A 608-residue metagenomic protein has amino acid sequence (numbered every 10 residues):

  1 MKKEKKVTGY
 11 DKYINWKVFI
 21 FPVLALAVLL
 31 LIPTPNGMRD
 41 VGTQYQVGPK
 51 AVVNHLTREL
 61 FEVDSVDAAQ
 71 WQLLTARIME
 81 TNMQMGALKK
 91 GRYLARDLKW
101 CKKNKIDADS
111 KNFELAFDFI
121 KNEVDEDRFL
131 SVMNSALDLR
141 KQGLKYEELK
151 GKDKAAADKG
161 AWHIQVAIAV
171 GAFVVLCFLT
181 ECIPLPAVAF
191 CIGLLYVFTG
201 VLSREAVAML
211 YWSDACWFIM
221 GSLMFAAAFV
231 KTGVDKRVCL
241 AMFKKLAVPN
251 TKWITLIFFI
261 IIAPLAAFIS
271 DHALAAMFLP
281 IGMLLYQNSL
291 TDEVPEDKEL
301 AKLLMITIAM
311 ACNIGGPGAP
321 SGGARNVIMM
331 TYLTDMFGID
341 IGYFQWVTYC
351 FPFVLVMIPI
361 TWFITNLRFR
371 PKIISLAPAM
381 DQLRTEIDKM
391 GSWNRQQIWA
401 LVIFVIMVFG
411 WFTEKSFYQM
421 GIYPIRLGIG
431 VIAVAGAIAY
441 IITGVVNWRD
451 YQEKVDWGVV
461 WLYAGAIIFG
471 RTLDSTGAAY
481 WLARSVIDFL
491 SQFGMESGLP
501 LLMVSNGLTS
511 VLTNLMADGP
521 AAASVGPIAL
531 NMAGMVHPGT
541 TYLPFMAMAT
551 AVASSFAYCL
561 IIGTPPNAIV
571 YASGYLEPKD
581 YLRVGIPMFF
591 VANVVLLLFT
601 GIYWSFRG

Functional and structural regions predicted by a protein language model:
K2-V66, L88, R92-R96, W100-S135 (+9 more regions): Juxtamembrane and boundary regions of transmembrane helices in multi-pass small-molecule transporters and channels
T8-N15, Q44-Y45, D153-H163, F178-T180 (+7 more regions): Interfacial loop-to-helix junctions that mark the boundaries of transmembrane helices in multi-pass membrane
P35-N36, A172-F190, V207, H272 (+4 more regions): Flexible hinge motifs at transmembrane-helix junctions and intramembrane kinks/re-entrant loops in multi-pass membrane
D64, A68-A87, R92-A95, K99-A136 (+5 more regions): Core transmembrane alpha-helical segments of multi-pass membrane transporters/permeases
D158-I168, A187, S213-M224, H272-A275 (+5 more regions): Structural signature of hydrophobic alpha-helical transmembrane segments
V174-I183, I261-D271, A309-P320, F412-T413 (+2 more regions): Transmembrane alpha-helix interface/packing and boundary motifs in multi-pass membrane proteins, characterized by
P184, G200-F218, A226-L240, K244 (+4 more regions): Membrane-interface junctions of multi-pass transporters
L246-G282, Q492-V536: Hydrophobic alpha-helical transmembrane segments of multi-pass integral membrane proteins, predominantly secondary
